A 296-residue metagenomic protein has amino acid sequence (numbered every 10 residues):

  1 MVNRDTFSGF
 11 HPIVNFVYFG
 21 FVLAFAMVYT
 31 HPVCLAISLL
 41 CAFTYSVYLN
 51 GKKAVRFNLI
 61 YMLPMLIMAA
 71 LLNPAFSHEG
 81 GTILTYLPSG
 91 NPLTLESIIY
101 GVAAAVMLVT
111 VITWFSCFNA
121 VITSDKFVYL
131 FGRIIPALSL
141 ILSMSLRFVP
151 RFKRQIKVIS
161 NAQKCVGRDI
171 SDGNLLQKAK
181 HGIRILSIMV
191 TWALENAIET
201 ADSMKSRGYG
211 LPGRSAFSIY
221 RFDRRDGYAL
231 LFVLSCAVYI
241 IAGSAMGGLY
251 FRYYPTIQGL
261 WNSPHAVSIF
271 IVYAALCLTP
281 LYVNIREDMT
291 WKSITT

Functional and structural regions predicted by a protein language model:
M1-F19, H78-A103, I257-L260: Interfacial loop/helix-cap signal at membrane boundaries in integral membrane proteins
V2-V47, V158, A162-T296: Transmembrane alpha-helix interface motif
C34-A36, K53-A54, S145-R147, L231: Short, charged/polar low-complexity linear motifs in solvent-exposed/disordered segments
Y48-F57: Membrane-interface helix-boundary motifs at transmembrane edges
N58-L176, M289-T296: Juxtamembrane/interface alpha-helical elements of multi-pass membrane proteins
